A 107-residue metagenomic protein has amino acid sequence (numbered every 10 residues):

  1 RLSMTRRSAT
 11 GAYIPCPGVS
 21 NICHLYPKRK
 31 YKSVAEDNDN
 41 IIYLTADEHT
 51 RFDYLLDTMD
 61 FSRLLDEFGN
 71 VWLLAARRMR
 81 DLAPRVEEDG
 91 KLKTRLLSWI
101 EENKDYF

Functional and structural regions predicted by a protein language model:
R1: Ligand/cofactor pocket segment of small-molecule handling proteins
S8-A9, A46: Cys/His/Pro-rich metal-binding microdomains
A9-I41: Histidine-centered nuclease catalytic patch
L25, A46-E48: Residues immediately flanking
R29-I42, T50-D105: Polybasic, low-complexity binding patches
